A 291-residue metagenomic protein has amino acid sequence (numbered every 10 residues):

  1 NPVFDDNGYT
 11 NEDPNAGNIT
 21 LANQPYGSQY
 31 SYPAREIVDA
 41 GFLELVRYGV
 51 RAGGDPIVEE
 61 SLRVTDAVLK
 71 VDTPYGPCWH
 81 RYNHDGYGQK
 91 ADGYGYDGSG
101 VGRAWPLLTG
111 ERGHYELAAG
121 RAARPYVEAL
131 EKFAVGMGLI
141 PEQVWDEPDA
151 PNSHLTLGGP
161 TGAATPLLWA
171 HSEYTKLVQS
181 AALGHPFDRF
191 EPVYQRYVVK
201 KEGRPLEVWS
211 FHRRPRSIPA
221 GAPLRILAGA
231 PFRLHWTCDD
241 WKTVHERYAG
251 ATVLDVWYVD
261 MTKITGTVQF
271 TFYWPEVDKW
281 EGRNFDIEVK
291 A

Functional and structural regions predicted by a protein language model:
N1-D5, Y9-T10, D149-P151, I264-T267: A broad structural signal for short, well-ordered beta-strand segments within beta-sheet-rich domains
N1-L107, A118: Extended ligand-binding clefts on enzyme/binding-domain cores
Y32-A52, G102-E202: C-terminal capping/lid segments that line or modulate ligand- or cofactor-binding pockets
R63, N83, P148, P192-V193 (+1 more regions): Residue-level signal for alpha-helical context at structural boundaries
L69, A134, C238: Short, small-residue-rich loop/turn micro-motifs
S99-A129, A220-D240, E246: Ampipathic, surface-exposed secondary-structure segments
R189-A291: Glycan-association/targeting regions that enable binding to alpha-glucans and other polysaccharides
